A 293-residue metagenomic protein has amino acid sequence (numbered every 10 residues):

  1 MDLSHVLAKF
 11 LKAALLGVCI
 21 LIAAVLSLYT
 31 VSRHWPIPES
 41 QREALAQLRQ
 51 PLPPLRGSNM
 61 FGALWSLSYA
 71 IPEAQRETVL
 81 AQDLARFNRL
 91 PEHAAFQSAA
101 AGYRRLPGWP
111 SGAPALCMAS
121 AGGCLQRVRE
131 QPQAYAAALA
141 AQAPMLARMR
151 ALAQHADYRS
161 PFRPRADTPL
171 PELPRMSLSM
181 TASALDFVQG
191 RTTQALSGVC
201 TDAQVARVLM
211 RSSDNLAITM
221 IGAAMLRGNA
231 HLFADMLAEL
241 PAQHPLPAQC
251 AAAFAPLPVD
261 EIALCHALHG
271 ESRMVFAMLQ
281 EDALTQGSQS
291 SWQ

Functional and structural regions predicted by a protein language model:
D2-I22: N-terminal Sec-pathway targeting helices
A23-L139: N-terminal mature-domain "stem" immediately C-terminal to a signal peptide or N-terminal signal-anchor/transmembrane
E130, A134, T168, F187 (+2 more regions): Non-transmembrane, amphipathic alpha-helical segments
A138-S160, Q194-Q204: Helix-turn-helix repeat elements of alpha-solenoid scaffolds
P169-L185, A224-G228: Amphipathic alpha-helical repeat scaffolds of TPR domains
P171-P174, L178, G190-S197, T201-Q204: Short, well-structured alpha-helical interface segments that form or flank functional binding sites
S183-A184, G190, A234: Conserved small-residue packing positions in alpha-helical repeats and bundles
S197-Q293: Extended amphipathic alpha-helical segments with heptad-repeat/coiled-coil character used for oligomerization, fusion
